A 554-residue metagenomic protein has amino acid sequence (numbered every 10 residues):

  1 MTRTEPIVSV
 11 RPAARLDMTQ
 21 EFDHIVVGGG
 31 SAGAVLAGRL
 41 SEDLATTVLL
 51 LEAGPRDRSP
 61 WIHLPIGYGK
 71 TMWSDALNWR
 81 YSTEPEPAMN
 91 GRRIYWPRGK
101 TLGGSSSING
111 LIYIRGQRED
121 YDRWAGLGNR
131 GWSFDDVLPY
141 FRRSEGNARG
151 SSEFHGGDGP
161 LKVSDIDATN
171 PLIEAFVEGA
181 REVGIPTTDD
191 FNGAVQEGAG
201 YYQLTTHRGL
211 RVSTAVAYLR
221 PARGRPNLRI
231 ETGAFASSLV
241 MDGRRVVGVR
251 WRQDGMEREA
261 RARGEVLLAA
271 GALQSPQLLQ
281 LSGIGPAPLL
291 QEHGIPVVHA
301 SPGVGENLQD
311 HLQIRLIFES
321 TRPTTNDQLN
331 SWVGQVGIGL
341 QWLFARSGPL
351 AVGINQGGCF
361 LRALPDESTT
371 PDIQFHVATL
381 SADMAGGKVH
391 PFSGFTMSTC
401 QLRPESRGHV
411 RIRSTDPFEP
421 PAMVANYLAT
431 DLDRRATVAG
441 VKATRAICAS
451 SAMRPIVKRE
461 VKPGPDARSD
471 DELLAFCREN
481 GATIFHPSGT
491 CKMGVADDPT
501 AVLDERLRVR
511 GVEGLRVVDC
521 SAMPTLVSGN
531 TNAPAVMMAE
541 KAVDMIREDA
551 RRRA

Functional and structural regions predicted by a protein language model:
M1-A554: N-terminal redox-cofactor-binding region of secreted/periplasmic oxidoreductases
